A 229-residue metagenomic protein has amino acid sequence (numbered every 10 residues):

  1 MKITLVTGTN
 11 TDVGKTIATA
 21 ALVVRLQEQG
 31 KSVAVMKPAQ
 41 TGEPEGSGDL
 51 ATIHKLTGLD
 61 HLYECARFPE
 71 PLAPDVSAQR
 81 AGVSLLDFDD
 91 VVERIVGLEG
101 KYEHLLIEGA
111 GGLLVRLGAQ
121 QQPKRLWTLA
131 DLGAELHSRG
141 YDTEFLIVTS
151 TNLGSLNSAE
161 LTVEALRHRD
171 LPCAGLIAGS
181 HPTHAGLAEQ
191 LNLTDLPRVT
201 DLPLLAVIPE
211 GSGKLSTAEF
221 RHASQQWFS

Functional and structural regions predicted by a protein language model:
M1-L5, S32: Extreme N-terminal starter segment of soluble prokaryotic enzymes
L5-T19: Glycine-rich phosphate-binding P-loop
I17-G100: N-terminal phosphate/diphosphate-binding loop that engages ATP/GTP or pyrophosphate donors across diverse enzyme folds
V35-K37, L146-T149, P172-S180: Short internal beta-strands
V91-R125: Switch II (G3) loop of P-loop NTPases
Q120-D131, E160-V163, A188-T194: Charged helix-capping and loop-helix junction motifs
Q120-T151: Inter-motif core of Ras-like GTPase G domains
V163-S229: C-terminal lobe/tail of nucleotide-utilizing enzymes
